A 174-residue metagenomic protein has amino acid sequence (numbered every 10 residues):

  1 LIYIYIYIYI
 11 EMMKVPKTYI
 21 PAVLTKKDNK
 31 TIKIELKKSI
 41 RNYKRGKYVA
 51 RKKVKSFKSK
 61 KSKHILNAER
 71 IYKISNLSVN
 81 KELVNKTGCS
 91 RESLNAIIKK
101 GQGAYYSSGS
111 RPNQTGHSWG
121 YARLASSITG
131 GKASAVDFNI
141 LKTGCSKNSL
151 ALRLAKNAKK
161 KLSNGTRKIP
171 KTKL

Functional and structural regions predicted by a protein language model:
I2-I10: Intrinsically disordered, low-complexity terminal segments enriched in Ser/Thr
M12-L174: Arg/Lys-rich, low-complexity, intrinsically disordered basic segments
